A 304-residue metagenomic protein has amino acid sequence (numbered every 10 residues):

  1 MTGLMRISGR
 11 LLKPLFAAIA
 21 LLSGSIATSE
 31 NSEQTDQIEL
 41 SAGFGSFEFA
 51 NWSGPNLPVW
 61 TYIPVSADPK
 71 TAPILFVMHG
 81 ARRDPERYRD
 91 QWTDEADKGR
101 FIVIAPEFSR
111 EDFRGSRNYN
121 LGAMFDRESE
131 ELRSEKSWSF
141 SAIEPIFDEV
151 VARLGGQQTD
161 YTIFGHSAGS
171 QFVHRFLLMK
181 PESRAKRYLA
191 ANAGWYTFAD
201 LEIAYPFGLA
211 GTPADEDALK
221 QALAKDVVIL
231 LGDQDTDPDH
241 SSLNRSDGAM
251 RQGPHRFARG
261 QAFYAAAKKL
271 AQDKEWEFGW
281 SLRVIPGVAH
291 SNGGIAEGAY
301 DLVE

Functional and structural regions predicted by a protein language model:
G3-L15: Bacterial N-terminal signal peptides that target proteins for export
P14-S23: Bacterial N-terminal signal peptides
A27-I74, D84-R87, K98, E128-E131 (+10 more regions): A domain-start/cap signature at the N-terminus of enzymes
F76-G80: The conserved beta1-alpha1 loop
A81-P145, Y264, W280: Active-site machinery of serine-nucleophile hydrolases
E107-E111, G194, V288: Short beta-to-alpha linker loops that shape the active-site pocket of alpha/beta-hydrolase fold enzymes
K186-K269: The feature captures the conserved acid-bearing segment of alpha/beta-hydrolase catalytic domains
A258-E304: C-terminal catalytic histidine-bearing segment of alpha/beta-hydrolase fold enzymes
